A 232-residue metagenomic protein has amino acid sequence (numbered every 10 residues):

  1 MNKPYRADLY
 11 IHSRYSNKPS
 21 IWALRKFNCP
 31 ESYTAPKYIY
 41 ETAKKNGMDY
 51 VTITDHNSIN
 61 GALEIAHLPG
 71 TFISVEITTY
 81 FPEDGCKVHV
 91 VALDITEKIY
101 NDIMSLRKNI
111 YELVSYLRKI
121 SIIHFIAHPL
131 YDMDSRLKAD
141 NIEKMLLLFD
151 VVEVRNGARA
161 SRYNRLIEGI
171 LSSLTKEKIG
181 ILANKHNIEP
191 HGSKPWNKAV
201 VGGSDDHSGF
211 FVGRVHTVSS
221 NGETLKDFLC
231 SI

Functional and structural regions predicted by a protein language model:
M1-C86, F210: An N-terminally biased module of ancient metal coordination in phosphate/nucleic-acid-related enzymes
R6-P30, E97-V215: Domain-core and long-helix interface of multi-subunit machines
A62-G70, D140-M145, S219-E223: Short, electropositive alpha-helical surface patch
L68-V75, F149-V151, H216-S219: Active-site regions of enzymes building and remodeling cell-envelope glycoconjugates
V75-F81, G157-A158, D205, E223: Short, acidic/turn-prone active-site loops that include or flank metal/cofactor- and phosphate-binding residues
Y80-H89, S161-N164, F211-V212, D227-S231: Short, charged, surface-exposed secondary-structure boundary motifs
C86-Y100: A basic- and aromatic-enriched beta-loop-alpha substructure that forms the phosphate/nucleotide- and DNA/RNA-contacting
D206-I232: Binuclear metal-dependent phosphoesterase catalytic core
